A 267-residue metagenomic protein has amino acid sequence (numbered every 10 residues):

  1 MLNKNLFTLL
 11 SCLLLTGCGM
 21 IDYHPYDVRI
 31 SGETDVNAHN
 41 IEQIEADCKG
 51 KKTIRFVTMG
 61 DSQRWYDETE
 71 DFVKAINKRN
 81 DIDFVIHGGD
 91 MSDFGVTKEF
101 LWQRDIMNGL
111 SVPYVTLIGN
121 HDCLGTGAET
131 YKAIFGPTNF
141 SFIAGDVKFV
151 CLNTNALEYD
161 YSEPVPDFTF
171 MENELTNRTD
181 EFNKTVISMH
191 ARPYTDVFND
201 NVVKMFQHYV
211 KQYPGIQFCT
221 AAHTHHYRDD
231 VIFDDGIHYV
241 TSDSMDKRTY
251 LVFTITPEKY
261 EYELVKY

Functional and structural regions predicted by a protein language model:
L14-G17: C-terminal motif of bacterial Sec signal peptides marking the signal peptidase cleavage site
G19-W102, F182: N-terminal active-site segment of His-dependent metallophosphoesterases
I21-N37, Q43, F142, R228-Y267: Binuclear metal-dependent phosphoesterase catalytic core
T34-I44, D67-K74, K98-Q103, T126-F140 (+2 more regions): Alpha-helical scaffolding within the catalytic cores of extracellular/periplasmic polymer-degrading hydrolases
A46-F56, S141-C151, R178-T185, I232-H238 (+1 more regions): Beta-strand-turn-beta hairpins that frame and shape the catalytic cleft of phosphate-ester-processing enzymes
D61, G89-D90, G119-N120, H190 (+1 more regions): Active-site glycine-centered loops adjacent to acidic/histidine catalytic or metal-binding residues that shape
T69-N139, I143-A144: Core catalytic region of metal-dependent phosphoesterases/phosphodiesterases, especially metallo-beta-lactamase-like
N77-F84, Y159-H238, E261-E263: His/acidic metal-ligating clusters that form di-metal
